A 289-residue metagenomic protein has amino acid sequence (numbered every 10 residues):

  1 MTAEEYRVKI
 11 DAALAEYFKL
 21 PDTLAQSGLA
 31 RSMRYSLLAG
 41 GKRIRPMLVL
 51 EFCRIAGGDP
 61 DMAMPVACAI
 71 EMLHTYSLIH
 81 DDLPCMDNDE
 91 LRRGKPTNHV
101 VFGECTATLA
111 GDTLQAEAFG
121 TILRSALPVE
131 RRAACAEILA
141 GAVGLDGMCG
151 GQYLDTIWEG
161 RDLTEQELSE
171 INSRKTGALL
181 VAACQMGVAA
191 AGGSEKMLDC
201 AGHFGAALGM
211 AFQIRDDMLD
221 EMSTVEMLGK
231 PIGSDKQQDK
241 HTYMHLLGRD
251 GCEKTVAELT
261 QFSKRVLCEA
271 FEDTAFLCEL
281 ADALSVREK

Functional and structural regions predicted by a protein language model:
M1-L20: N-terminal amphipathic/basic leader segments beginning at the initiator methionine
D22-L267, F271, A275-S285: Mg2+-dependent prenyl diphosphate-binding active-site environment of isoprenoid biosynthetic enzymes
